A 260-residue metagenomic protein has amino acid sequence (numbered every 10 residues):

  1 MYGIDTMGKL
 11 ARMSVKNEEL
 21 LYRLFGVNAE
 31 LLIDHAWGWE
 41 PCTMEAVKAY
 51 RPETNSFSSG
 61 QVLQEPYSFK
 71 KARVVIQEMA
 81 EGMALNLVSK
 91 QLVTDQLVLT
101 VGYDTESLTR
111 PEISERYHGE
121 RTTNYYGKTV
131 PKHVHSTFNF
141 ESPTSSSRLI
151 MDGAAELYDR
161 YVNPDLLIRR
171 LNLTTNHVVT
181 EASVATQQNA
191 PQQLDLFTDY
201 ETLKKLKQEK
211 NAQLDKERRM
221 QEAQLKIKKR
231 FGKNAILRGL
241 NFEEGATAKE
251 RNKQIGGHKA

Functional and structural regions predicted by a protein language model:
M1-I168: DNA-contacting surface of Y-family translesion DNA polymerases
G127-A260: Acidic, metal-coordinating catalytic segment for phosphate/diphosphate chemistry, firing primarily on the Nudix
